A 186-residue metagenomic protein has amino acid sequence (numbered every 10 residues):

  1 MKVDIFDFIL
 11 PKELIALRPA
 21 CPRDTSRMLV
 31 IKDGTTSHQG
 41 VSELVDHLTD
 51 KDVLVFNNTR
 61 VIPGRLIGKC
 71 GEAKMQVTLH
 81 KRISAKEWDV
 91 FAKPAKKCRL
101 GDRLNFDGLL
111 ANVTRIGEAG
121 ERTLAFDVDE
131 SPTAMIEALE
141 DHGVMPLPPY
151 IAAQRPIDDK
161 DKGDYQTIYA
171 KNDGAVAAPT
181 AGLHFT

Functional and structural regions predicted by a protein language model:
M1-T186: A cross-family signal for N-terminal binding/gating loops and helix N-caps that shape access to the active site
